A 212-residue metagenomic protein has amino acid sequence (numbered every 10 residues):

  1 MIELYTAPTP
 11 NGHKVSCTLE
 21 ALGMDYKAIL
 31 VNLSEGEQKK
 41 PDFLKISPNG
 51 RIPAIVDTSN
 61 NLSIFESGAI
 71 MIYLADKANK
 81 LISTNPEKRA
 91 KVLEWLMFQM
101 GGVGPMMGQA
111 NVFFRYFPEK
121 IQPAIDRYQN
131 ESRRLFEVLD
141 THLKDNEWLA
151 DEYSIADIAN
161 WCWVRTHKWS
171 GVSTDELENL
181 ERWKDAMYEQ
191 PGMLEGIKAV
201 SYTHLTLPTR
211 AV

Functional and structural regions predicted by a protein language model:
M1-D126, N130-R133, D140, L149: GST-like domain detector, emphasizing the conserved glutathione-binding G-site in the N-terminal thioredoxin-like
K80, T141-E152, G192-G196: Surface-exposed helix-capping loop/turn segments at secondary-structure junctions
W95-Q99, E181-E195: Short, mixed-charge aromatic SLiMs
G102, M107-N111, W148-S173, E181 (+1 more regions): GST superfamily/GST-like fold recognition
R127-E131, E176-E189: Extended, well-ordered alpha-helical scaffold segments
A199-V200: Exported/periplasmic ABC-transporter solute-binding proteins
T203-T209: Conserved small/polar residues in nucleotide/adenosyl-binding loops
